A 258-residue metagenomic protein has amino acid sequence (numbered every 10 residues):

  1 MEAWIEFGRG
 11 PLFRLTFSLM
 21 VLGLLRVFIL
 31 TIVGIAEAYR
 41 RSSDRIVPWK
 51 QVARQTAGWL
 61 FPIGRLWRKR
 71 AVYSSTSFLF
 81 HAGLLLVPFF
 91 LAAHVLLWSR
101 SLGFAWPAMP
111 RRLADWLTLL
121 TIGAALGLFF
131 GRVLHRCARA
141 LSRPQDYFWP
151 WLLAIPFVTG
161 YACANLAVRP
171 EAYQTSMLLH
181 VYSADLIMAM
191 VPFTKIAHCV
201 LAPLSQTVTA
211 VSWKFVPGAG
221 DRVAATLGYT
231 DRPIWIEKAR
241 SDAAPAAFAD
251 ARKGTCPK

Functional and structural regions predicted by a protein language model:
M1-K258: Membrane-embedded alpha-helical bundles that constitute the cytochrome b-like, heme-associated redox core of multi-pass
